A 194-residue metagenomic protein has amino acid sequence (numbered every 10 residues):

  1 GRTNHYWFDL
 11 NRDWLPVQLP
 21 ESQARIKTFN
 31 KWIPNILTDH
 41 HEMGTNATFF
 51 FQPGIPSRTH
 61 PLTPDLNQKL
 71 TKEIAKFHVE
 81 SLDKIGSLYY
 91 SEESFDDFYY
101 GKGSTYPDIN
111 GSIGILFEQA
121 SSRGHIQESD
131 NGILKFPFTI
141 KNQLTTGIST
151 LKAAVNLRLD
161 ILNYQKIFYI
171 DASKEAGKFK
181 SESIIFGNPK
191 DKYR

Functional and structural regions predicted by a protein language model:
G1-R194: Structured catalytic-domain cores with a bias toward divalent-metal coordination
